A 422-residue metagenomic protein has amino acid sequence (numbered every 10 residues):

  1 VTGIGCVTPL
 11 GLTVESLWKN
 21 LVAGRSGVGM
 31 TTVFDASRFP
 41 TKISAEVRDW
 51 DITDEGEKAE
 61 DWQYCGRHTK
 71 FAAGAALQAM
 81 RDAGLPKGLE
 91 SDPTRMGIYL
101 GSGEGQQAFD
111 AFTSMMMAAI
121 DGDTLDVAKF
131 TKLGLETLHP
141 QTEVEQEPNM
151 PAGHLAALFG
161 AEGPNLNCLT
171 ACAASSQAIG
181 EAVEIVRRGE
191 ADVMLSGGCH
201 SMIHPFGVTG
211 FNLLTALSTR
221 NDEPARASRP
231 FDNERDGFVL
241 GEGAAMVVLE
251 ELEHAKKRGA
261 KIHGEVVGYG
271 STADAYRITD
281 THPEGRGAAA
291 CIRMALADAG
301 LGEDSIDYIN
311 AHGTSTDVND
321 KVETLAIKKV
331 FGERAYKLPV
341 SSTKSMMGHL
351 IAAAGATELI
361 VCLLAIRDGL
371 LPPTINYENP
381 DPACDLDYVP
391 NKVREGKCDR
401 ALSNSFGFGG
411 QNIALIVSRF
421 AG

Functional and structural regions predicted by a protein language model:
V1, S16, V22-L169, C199-V208 (+1 more regions): Conserved beta-ketoacyl condensing-enzyme motif
V1-T2, G27-G29, D222-A299, D307-Y308 (+1 more regions): Condensing-enzyme catalytic core mediating Claisen C-C bond formation in acyl metabolism
G3, L21, A76, I98 (+10 more regions): Conserved small-residue
E15-K19, Q107-L125, K129, V186-R188 (+4 more regions): A glycine- and small-aliphatic-rich helix-loop capping segment at beta-alpha/alpha-beta transitions that lines
A72-L85, P148-F159, N165-H200, V239-A260 (+2 more regions): Active-site-proximal alpha-helical scaffold in enzymes
A79-P93, A255-I262, I292-Y308, V330-R334: Phosphate/pyrophosphate-binding loops at sites that engage ATP/ADP/AMP, CoA/4′-phosphopantetheine, polyphosphate
I120-H139, G180, E184, H200-K257 (+2 more regions): Glycine-/small-residue-rich "gating" segment that lines the acyl/pantetheine channel and substrate pocket
E190-D236, Y269-P283, G313-D320, K337-D387: Acyl-CoA/ACP chain-elongation machinery
